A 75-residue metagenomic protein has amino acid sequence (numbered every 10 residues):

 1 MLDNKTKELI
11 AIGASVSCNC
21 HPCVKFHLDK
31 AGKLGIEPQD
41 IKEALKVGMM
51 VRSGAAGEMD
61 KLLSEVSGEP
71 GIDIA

Functional and structural regions predicted by a protein language model:
M1-A75: Hydrophobic alpha-helical segments
